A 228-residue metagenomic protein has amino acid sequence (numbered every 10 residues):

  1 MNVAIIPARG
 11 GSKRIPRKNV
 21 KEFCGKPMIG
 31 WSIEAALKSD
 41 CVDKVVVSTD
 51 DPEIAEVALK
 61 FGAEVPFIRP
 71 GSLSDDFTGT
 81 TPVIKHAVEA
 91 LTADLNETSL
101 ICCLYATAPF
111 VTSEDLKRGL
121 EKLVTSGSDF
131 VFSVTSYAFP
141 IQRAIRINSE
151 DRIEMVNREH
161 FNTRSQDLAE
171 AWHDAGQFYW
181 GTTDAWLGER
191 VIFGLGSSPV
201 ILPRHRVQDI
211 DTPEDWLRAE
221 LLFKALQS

Functional and structural regions predicted by a protein language model:
N2-S48: N-terminal glycine-rich phosphate-binding loop and ensuing alpha1 helix
C41, F61-A63, S149: Short, structured coil segments at secondary-structure junctions
V42, N96-T98, G127-S128: Short, high-confidence coil segments that cap the C-terminus of an alpha-helix and link into the following beta-strand
E53-I101, V111-E114, R118: Short phosphate-binding loop-to-helix
P82, P109-G196: Conserved core of the sugar-phosphate nucleotidyltransferase
L104: Catalytic metal- and UDP-sugar-binding loop of GT-A-like glycosyltransferases, i.e., residues flanking the conserved
P199-I201, R206-S228: Hydrophobic helical membrane-anchoring modules
